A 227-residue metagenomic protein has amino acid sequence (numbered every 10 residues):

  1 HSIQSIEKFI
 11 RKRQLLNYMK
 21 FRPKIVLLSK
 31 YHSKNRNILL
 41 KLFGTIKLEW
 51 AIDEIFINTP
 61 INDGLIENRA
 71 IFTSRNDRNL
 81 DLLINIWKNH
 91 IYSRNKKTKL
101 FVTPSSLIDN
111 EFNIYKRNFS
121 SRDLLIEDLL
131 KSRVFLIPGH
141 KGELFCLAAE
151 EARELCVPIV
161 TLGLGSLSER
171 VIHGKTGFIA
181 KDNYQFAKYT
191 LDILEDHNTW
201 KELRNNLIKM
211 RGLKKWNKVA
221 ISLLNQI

Functional and structural regions predicted by a protein language model:
E7-F9, R13-Q14, F21-I46, I52: A short, active-site helix/loop in glycosyltransferases that binds the activated sugar's phosphate group
E54, I61-K116: Conserved catalytic-core segment of nucleotide-activated headgroup transferases in glycan assembly
P104-V134: Nucleotide-activated donor-binding/catalytic signature segment of Leloir-type glycosyltransferases, i.e., the conserved
I126, A149-E154, S168-E169: Short alpha-helical segment that forms part of, or immediately flanks, the ligand-binding pocket in carbohydrate-active
L130-L144, V157: Acidic donor-binding loop of glycosyltransferase active sites
L164-G174, F178-I179: Short acidic/histidine- and often glycine-rich active-site loop of Leloir-type glycosyltransferases that engages
F178, D182-K201: C-terminal "capping" alpha-helix adjacent to the active site of nucleotide-linked donor transferases in cell-envelope
K181, N198-I227: A charged, aromatic-enriched C-terminal amphipathic alpha-helix characteristic of glycosyltransferases across folds
